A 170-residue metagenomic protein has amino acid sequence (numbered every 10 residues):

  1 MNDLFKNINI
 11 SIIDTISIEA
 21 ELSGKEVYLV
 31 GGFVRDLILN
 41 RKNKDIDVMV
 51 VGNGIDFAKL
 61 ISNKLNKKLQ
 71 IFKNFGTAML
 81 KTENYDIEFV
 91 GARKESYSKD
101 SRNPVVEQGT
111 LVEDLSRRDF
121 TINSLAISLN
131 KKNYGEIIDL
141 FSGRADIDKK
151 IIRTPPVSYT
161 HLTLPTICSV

Functional and structural regions predicted by a protein language model:
M1-L164, S169: Catalytic cores of the polymerase beta-like nucleotidyltransferase superfamily and closely associated nucleotide
